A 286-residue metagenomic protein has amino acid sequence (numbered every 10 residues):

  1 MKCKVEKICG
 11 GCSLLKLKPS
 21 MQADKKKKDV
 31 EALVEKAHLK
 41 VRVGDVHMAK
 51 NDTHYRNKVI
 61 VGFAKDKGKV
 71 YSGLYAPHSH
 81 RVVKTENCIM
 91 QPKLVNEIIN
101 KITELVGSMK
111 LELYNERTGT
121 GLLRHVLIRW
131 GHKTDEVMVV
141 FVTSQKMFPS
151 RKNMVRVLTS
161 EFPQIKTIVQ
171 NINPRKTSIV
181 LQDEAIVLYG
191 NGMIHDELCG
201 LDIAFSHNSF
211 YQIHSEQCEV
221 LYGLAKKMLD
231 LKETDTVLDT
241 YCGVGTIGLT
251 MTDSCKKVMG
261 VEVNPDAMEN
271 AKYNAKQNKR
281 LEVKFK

Functional and structural regions predicted by a protein language model:
M1-I186, L198, D230-T234: SAM-dependent transferase fold signal centered on methyltransferase-like domains, encompassing both Class I
S150-K286: Rossmann-like S-adenosyl-L-methionine
